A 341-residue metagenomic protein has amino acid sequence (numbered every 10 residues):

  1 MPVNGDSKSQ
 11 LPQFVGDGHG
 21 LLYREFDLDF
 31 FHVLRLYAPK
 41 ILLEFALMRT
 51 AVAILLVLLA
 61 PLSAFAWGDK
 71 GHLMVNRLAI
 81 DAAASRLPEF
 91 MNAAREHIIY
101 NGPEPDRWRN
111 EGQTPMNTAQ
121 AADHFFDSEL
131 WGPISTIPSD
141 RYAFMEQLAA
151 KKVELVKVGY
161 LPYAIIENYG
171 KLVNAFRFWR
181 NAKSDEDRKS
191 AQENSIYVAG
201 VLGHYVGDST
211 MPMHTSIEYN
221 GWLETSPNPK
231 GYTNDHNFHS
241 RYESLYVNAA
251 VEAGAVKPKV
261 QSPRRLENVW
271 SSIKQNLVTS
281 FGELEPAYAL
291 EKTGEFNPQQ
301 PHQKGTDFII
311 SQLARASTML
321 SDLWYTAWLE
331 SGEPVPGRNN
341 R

Functional and structural regions predicted by a protein language model:
K8-V15: Hydrophobic, low-acid, alpha-helix-prone terminal segments
L28-L34, L42: Short hydrophobic targeting helices and cationic amphipathic motifs that mediate membrane/organellar targeting
M48-A51: Positively charged n-region of N-terminal signal peptides that target proteins for export
P61-S63: N-terminal signal peptide c-region/cleavage motif recognized by signal peptidases
F65-Y197, V201, T215-A314, T318-R341: N-terminal, motif-rich segments that launch catalysis or mediate targeting to/interaction with membranes, typified by
V201, Y205, S209-M211: Catalytic glutamate of the conserved HExxH
